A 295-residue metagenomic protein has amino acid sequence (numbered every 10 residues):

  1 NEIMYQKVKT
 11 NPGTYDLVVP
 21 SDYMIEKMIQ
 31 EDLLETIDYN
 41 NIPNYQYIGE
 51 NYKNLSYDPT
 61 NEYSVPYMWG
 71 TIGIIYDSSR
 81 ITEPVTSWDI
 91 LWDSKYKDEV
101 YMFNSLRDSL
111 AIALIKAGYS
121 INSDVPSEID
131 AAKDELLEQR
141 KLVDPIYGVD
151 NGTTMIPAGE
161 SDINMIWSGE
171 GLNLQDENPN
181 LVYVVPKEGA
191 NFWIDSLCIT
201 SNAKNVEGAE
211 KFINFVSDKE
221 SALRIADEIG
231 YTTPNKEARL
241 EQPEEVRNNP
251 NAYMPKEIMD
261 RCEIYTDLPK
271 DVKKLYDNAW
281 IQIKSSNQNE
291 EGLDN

Functional and structural regions predicted by a protein language model:
N1-K27: Early extracytoplasmic/lumenal segment of secretory-pathway proteins
I29-T36, D58-E62, N173-V185, R247-P250: Ligand-binding "clamshell"
E35-Q46, S64, P179-N191, T200-A203: Short beta-strand->loop
N41-Y101: A conserved helix-loop-strand patch within extracytoplasmic ligand-binding domains of the periplasmic binding
G73-R80, L114-G118, W193-G208, V216 (+2 more regions): A bilobed periplasmic-binding-protein/Venus flytrap-type ligand-binding module shared by bacterial periplasmic
Y101-S105, S109, A113, I121-P186: Ligand-binding pocket segment of bilobal, Venus flytrap-like solute-binding proteins
T200-R261: Mature extracytoplasmic/periplasmic domains
K256-N295: Conserved C-terminal helix/tail region of periplasmic/extracytoplasmic solute-binding proteins
